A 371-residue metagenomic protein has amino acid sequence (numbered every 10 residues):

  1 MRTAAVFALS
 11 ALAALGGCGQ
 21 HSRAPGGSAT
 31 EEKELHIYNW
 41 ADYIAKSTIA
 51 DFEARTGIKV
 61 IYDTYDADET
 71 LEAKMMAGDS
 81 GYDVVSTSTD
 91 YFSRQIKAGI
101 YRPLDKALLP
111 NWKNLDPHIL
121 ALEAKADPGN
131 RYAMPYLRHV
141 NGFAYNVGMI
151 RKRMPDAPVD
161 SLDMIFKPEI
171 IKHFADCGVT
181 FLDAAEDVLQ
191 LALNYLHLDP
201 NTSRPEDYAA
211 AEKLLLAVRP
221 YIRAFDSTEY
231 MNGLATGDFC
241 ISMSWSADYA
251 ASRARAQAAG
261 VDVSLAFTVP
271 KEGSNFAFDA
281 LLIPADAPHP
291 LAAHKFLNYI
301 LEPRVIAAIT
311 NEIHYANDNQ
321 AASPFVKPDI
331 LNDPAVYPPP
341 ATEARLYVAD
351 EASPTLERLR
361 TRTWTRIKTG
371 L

Functional and structural regions predicted by a protein language model:
A14-G17: C-terminal motif of bacterial Sec signal peptides marking the signal peptidase cleavage site
G19-Q20, P25-Q95: Early extracytoplasmic/lumenal segment of secretory-pathway proteins
S86-Y221, D226-A235, S252: Extracytoplasmic ligand-binding site segments that recognize negatively charged/polar headgroups
Y91-R94, I241-D262: A ligand-binding cleft/hinge motif common to bilobed small-molecule-binding domains
A144-M149, N194-L196, A277-H289, A308: A bilobed periplasmic-binding-protein/Venus flytrap-type ligand-binding module shared by bacterial periplasmic
Y208-A217, R223, V261-A285, L331: Periplasmic-binding protein-like
N232, P340-L371: Conserved C-terminal helix/tail region of periplasmic/extracytoplasmic solute-binding proteins
P284-R345: Mature extracytoplasmic/periplasmic domains
